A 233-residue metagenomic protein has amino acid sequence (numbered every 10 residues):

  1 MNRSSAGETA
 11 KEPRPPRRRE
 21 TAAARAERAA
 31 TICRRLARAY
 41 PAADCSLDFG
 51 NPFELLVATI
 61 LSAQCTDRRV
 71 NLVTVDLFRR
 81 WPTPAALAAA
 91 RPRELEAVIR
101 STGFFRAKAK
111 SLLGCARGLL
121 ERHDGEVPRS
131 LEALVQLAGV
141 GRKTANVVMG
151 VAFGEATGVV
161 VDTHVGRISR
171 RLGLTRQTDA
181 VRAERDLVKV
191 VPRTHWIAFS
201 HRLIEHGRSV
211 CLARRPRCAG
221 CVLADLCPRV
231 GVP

Functional and structural regions predicted by a protein language model:
M1-A22: Short, contiguous pre-domain boundary segments
R17-P233: Catalytic cores of DNA base-excision repair glycosylases
